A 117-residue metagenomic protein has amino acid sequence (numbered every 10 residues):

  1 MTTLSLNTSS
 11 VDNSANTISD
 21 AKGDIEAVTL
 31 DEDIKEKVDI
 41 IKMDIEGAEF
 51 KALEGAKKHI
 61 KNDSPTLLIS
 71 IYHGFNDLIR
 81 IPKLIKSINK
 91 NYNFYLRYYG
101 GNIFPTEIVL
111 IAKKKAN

Functional and structural regions predicted by a protein language model:
M1-N117: Phosphate/nucleotide-binding beta-alpha loop and adjacent structural elements of enzyme active sites
